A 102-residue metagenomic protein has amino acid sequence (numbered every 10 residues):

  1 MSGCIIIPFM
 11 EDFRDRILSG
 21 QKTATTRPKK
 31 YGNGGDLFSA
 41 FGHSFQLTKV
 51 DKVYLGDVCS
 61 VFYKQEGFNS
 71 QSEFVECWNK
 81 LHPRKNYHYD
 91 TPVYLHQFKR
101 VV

Functional and structural regions predicted by a protein language model:
M1-V102: Structured alpha/beta reader/binder surfaces that contact nucleic acids or chromatin modification marks
